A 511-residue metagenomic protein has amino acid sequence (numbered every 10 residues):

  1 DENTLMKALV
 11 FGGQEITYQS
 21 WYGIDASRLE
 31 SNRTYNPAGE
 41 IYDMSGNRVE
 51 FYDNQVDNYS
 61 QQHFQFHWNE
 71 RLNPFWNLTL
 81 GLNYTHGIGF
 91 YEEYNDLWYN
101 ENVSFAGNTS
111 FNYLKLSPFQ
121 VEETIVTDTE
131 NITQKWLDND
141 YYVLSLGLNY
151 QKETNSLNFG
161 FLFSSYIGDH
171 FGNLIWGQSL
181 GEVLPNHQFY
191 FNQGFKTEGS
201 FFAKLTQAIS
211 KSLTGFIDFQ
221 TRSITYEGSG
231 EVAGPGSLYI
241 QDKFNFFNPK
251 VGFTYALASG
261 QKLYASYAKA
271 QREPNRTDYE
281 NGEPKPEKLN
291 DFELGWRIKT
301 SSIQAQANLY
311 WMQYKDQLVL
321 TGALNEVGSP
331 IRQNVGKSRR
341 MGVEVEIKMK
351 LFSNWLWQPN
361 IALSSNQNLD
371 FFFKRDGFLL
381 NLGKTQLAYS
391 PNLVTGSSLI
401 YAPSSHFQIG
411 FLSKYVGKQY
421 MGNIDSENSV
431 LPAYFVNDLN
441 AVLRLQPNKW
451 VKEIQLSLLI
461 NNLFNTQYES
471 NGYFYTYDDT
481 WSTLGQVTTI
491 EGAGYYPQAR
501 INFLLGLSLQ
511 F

Functional and structural regions predicted by a protein language model:
D1-N3, N73-F75, K152-N155, S210-T214 (+11 more regions): Outer-membrane beta-barrel channels and translocator barrels
N3-M6, Y59-E231, A256-A258, I303-L309 (+2 more regions): Face-selective signature of the C-terminal outer-membrane beta-barrel domain
N3-Q61, G87-E93, K135-D138: Flexible loop and strand-edge segments within Gram-negative outer membrane beta-barrel domains
M6-V10, L78-L82, L157-F161, G215-I217 (+9 more regions): Transmembrane beta-strands of outer-membrane beta-barrel proteins
G12-I16, Y84-I88, K152, F163-D169 (+9 more regions): Transmembrane beta-strands of outer-membrane beta-barrel pores
R71, F75-N83, A256, K262-A268 (+1 more regions): Membrane-embedded beta-barrel scaffold of Gram-negative outer-membrane proteins
K211, W311, Q333-I424: Gram-negative outer-membrane beta-barrel transporters
W357, G417-Y420, L443-F511: C-terminal beta-signal and adjacent terminal beta-strands/loops of Gram-negative outer-membrane beta-barrel proteins
